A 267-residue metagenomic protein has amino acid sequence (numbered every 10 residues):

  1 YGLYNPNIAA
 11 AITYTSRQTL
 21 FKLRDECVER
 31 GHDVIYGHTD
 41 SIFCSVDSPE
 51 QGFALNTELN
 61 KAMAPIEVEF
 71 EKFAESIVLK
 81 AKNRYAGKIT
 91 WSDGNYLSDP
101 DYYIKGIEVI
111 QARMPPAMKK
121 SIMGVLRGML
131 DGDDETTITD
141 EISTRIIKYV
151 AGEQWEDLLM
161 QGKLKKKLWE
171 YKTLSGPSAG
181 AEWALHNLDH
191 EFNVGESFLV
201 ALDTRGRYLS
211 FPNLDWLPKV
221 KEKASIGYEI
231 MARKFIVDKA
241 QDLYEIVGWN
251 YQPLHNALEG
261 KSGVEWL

Functional and structural regions predicted by a protein language model:
Y4-N5, A9-T39, C44-L267: DNA-dependent DNA polymerase catalytic subunits
